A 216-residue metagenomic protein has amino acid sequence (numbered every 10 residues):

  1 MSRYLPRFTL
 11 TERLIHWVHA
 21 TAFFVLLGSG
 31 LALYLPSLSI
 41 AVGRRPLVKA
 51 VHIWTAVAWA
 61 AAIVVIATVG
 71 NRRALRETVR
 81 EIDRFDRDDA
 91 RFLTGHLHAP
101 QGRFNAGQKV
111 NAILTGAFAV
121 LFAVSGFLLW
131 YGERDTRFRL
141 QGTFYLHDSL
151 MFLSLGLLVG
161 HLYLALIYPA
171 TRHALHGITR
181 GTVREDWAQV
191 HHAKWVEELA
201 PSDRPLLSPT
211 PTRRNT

Functional and structural regions predicted by a protein language model:
M1-T216: Membrane-embedded alpha-helical bundles that constitute the cytochrome b-like, heme-associated redox core of multi-pass
